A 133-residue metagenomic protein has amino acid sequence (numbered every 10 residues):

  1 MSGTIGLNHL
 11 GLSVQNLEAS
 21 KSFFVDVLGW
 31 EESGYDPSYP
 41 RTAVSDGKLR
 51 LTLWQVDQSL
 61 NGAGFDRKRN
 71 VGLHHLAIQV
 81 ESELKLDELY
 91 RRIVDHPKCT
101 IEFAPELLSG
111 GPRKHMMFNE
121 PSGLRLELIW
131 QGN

Functional and structural regions predicted by a protein language model:
M1-E18, L73-L76, G132-N133: N-terminal beta-strand motif that seeds the catalytic metal site of vicinal oxygen chelate
G3, Y90-N133: Vicinal oxygen chelate
G6, S38, G72, P112: Exposed loop/turn and edge beta-strand positions of beta-sandwich/beta-sheet ligand-binding modules
S13-D57, S109: Core segments of cupin and vicinal oxygen chelate
A19, E83-E88: Short, conserved charged micro-motifs
K48-T52, N61, G123-R125: Short, charged/polar, Gly/Pro-enriched secondary-structure boundary elements
Q55-L60, W130-N133: Acetyl-CoA-dependent GNAT
Q58-G64, F103-A104: A short, acidic/glycine-rich surface segment
